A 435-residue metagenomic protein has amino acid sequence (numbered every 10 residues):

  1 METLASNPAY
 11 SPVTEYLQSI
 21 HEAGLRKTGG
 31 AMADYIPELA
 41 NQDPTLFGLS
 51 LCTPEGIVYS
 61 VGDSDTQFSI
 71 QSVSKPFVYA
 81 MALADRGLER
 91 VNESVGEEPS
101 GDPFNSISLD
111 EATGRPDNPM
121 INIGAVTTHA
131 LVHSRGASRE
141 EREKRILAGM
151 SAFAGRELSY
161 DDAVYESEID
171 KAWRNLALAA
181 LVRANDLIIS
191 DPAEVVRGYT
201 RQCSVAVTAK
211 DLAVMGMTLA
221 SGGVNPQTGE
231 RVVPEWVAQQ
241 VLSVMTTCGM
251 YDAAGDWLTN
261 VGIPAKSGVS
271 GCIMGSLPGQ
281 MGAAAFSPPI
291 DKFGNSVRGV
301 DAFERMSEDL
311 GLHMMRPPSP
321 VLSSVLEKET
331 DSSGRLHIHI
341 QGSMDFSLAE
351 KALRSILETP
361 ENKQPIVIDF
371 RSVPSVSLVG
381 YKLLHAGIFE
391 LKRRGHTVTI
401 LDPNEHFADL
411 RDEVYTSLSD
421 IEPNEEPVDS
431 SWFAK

Functional and structural regions predicted by a protein language model:
T3-G29, A82-Q202, T218: Active-site-adjacent helix/loop patches that line small-molecule binding or acyl-intermediate pockets
S6, G222-A254, L258-G334, K351: Structured C-terminal helix/loop/strand segments within mature extracytoplasmic catalytic/sensor domains
L25-V61, C272-G275: A short, well-structured edge-of-sheet supersecondary motif
L39-Q42, D117-N118, D170, S204 (+2 more regions): Short Gly/Pro-enriched turn/cap motifs at secondary-structure boundaries
E55-G56, S69-N92, M215, A283: Active-site SXXK
P76, L178, A206-N225, L277-P288: Active-site-proximal alpha-helical segments within enzyme catalytic domains
G342-D420: Amphipathic alpha-helical interaction surfaces in cytosolic regulatory modules
V414-A434: Short acidic-hydrophobic, aromatic-tinged amphipathic segments that line or gate anion-handling sites
